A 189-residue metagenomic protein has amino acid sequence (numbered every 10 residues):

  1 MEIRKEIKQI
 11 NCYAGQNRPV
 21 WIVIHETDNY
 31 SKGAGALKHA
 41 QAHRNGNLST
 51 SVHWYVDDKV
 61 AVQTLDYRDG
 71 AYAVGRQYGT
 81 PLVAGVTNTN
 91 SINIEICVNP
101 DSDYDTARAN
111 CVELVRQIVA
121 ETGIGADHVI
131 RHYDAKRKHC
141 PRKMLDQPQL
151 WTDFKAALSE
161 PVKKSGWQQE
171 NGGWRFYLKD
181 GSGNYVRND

Functional and structural regions predicted by a protein language model:
M1-T87: N-terminal catalytic cores of peptidoglycan-degrading enzymes
E2-K5, A14-Q16, T89-N93, C97-K164: Basic/polar, cationic surfaces and motifs that engage anionic cell-wall and phosphate/carboxylate ligands
Q16, G46, V86, G123 (+2 more regions): A generic structural signal for short, solvent-exposed coil/turn residues that cap or connect secondary-structure
W21, T89-S91, W174: Structural motif
H25, L65, E95, Q169 (+1 more regions): Residue-level detector of conserved, well-ordered beta-strand and adjacent loop positions that form binding/recognition
N29, K59, N99, R116 (+1 more regions): Residue-level marker of positions within ordered structural domains that often coincide with functionally constrained
D58, A126, N171-G172: Residue-level signal for tight coil/turn positions that link beta-strands
V162-D189: Extracellular adhesion/carbohydrate-binding repeat motifs centered on closely spaced tryptophans
